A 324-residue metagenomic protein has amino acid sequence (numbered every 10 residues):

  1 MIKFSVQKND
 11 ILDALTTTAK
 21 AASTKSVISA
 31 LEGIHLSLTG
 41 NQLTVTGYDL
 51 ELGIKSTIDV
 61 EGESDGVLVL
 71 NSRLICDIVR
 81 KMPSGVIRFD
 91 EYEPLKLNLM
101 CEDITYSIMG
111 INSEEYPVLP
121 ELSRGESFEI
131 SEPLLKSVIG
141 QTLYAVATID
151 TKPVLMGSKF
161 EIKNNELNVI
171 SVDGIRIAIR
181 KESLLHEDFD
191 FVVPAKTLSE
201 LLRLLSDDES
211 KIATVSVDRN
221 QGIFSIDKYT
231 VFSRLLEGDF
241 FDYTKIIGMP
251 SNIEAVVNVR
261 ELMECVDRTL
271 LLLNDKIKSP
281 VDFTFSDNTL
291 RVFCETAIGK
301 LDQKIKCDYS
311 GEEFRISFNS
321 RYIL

Functional and structural regions predicted by a protein language model:
M1-L324: Structural preference for solvent-exposed beta-strand-turn elements and adjacent flexible terminal/loop segments within
